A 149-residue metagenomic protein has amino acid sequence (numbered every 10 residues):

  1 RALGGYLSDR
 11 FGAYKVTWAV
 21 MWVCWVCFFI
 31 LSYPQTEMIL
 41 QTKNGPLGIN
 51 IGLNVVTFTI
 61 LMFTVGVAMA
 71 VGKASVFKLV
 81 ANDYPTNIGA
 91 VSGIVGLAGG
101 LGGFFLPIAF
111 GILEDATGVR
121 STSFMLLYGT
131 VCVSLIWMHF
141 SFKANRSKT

Functional and structural regions predicted by a protein language model:
R1-D9: Transmembrane alpha-helices of Major Facilitator/SLC transporters
L7-S8, A109-G118: Interfacial helix-cap and linker-helix signal at transmembrane-aqueous boundaries of multi-pass secondary transporters
G12-A13, P85, G118-V119: A helix-boundary/kink motif common to multi-pass secondary transporters, especially Major Facilitator Superfamily
Y14-V76: C-terminal transmembrane helical hairpin of 12-TM major facilitator-type secondary transporters
W22, G93-L101: Transmembrane alpha-helical cores of Major Facilitator Superfamily
L79-G89: Paired intracellular helix-loop junctions of major facilitator superfamily
G102-L106: Discrete transmembrane alpha-helix packing/kink hotspots characteristic of Major Facilitator Superfamily-like secondary
T122-F140: Symmetry-related core transmembrane helices of the 12-TM Major Facilitator Superfamily/SLC fold
